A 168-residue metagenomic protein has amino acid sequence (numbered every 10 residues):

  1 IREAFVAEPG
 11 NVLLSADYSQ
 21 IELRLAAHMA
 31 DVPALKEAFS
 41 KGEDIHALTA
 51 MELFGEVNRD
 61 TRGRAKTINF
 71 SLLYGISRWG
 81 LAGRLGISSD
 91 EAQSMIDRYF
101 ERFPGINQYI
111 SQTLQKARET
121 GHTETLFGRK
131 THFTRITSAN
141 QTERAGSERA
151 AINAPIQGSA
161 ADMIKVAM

Functional and structural regions predicted by a protein language model:
I1-M168: Conserved catalytic core of nucleotide polymerization and phosphodiester-bond processing enzymes
